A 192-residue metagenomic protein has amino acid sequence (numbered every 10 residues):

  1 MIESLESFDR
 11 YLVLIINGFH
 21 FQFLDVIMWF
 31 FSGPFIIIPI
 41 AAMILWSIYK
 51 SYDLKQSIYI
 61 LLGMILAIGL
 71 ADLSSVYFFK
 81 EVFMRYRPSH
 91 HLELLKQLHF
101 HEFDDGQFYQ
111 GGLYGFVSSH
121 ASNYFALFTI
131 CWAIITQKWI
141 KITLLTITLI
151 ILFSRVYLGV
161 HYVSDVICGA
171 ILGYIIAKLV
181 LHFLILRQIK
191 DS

Functional and structural regions predicted by a protein language model:
M1-I40, S75-Q110: N-terminal transmembrane-helix/juxtamembrane module of multi-pass inner/ER membrane proteins
F19, F23, S51, Y77 (+4 more regions): Membrane-interface elements of multi-pass transporters and channels
S32-I48, L62, H120: Hydrophobic alpha-helical transmembrane segments
I38, L61-G69, L73, V166 (+2 more regions): Alpha-helical transmembrane spans of integral membrane proteins, capturing the lipid-embedded, hydrophobic core of TM
I40-S51, Y124-W132: Hydrophobic, aromatic-rich transmembrane alpha-helices and their immediate juxtamembrane boundary segments
I44, L70, S74-F79, I176-L184: Alpha-helical membrane-inserting segments
S57-I134, I140: Membrane-interface loops
F103-S192: Membrane-embedded catalytic cores of phosphoryl/pyrophosphoryl-handling enzymes
